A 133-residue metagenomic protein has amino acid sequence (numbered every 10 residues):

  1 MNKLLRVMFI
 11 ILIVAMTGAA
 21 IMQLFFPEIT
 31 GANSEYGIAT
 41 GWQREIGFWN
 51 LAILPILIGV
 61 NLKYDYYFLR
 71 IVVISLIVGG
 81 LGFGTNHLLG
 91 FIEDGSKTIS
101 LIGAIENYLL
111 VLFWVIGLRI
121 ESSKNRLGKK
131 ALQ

Functional and structural regions predicted by a protein language model:
N2-I13, F68-L76: Interfacial segments of alpha-helical transmembrane regions
L4-V7, M16-G41: Membrane-helix boundary elements
V14-Q23, T40-N61, V78: Core segments of alpha-helical transmembrane spans in multipass integral membrane proteins
A32-W42, G95-E106: Non-cytosolic membrane-interface motifs at loop->transmembrane helix junctions
N50-I53, I71-L88, Y108-W114: Hydrophobic alpha-helical membrane segments
I56-I74: Juxtamembrane helix-break-helix junctions at the cytosolic face of small multi-pass alpha-helical membrane proteins
L62-Y67, G84-I102: Membrane-helix boundary connector in multi-pass membrane proteins
L109-A131: Membrane-water interface at the C-terminal end of transmembrane alpha helices
